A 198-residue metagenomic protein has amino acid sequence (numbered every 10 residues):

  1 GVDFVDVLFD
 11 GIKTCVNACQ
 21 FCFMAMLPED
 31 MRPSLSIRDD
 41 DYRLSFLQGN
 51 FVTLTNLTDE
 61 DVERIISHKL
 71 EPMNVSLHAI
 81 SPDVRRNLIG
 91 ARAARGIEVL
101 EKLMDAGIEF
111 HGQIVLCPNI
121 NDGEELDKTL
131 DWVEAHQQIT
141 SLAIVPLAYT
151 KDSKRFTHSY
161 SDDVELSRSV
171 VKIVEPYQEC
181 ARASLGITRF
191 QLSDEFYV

Functional and structural regions predicted by a protein language model:
G1-Q137, A148-S167, I173: Conserved Radical SAM active-site core
T140: Long C-terminal interaction/binding lobes of large macromolecular proteins
P146-Y149, Y197: Residue-level detector of flexible, active-site-proximal loop/helix-junction positions within diverse enzyme catalytic
R168-V198: Hard-cation-handling environments
